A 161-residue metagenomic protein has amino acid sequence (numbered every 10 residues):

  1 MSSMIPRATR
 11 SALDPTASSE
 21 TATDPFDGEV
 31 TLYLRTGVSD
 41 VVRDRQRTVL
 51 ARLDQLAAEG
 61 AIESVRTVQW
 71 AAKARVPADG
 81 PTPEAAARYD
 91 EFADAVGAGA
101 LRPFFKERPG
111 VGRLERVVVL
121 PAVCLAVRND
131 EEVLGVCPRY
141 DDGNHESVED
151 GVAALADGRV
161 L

Functional and structural regions predicted by a protein language model:
M1-K106, E146-L161: Haloarchaeal acidic low-complexity proteome signature biased toward cell-envelope/secretome components but also
A85-Y140: Amphipathic protein-protein interaction modules
E132-A154: Segments surrounding the PLD/"HKD" phosphodiesterase catalytic module and close analogs
